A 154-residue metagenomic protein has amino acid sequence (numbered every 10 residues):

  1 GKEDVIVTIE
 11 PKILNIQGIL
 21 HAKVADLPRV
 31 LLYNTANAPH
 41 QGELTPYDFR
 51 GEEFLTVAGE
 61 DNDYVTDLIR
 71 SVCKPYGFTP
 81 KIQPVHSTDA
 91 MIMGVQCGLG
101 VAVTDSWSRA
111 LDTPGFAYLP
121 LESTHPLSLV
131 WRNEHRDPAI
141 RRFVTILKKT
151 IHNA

Functional and structural regions predicted by a protein language model:
G1-R29, Y33, M91, Q96-L99 (+1 more regions): Short beta-strand-centered segments that line the small-molecule binding cleft or hinge of alpha/beta clamshell
I9-K12, T35, D105-S108, N133: Short secondary-structure boundary segments
I16-F54, P138-R141: Flexible hinge/capping segments at coil-to-helix
E52-Y76, R141: Secondary-structure junction motif
T66-D67, S87-D89: Conserved glycosyltransferase catalytic-site signature
F78-S87: Short beta-strand-to-loop elements that line the ligand-binding cleft of bilobed periplasmic-binding protein-like
P80, G98-S106: A generic "structured core" feature
A117-A154: A late-sequence structural motif
